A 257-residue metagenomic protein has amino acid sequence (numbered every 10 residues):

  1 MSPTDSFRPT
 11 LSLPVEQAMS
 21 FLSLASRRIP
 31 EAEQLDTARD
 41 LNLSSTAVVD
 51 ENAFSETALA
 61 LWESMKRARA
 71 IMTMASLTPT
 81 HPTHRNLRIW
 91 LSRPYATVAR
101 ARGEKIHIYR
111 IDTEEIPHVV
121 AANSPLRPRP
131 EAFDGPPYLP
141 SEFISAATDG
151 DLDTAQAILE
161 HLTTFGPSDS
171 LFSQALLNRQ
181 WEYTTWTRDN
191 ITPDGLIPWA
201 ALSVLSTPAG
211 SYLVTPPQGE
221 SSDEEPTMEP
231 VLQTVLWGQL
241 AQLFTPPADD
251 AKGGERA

Functional and structural regions predicted by a protein language model:
M1-A257: Short, surface-exposed polybasic-aromatic patches that bind anionic ligands, especially phosphate groups
